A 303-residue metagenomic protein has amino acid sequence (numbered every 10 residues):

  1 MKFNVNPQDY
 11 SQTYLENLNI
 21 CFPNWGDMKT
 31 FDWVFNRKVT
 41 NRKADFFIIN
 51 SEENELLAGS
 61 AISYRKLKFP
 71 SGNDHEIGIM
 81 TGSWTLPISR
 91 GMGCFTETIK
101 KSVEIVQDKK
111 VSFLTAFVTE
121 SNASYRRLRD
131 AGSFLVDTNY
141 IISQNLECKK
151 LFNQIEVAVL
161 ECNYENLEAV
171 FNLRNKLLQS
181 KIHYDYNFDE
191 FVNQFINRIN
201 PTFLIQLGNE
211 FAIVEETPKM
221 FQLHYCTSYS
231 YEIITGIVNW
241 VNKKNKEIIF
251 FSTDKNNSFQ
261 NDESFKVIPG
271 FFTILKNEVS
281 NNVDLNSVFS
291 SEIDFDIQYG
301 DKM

Functional and structural regions predicted by a protein language model:
M1-E76: Non-cleavable N-terminal signal-anchor transmembrane helices
T13-A44, Q107-K109, D130-E232: Amide-forming acyltransferase catalytic core, primarily the GNAT-like/NAT-type and related acyltransferase folds
F31-R37, F95, F117, I293: Tryptophan-centric aromatic hotspots in well-structured domains and transmembrane helices
F47-I48, E55-R65, I79, W84 (+1 more regions): Conserved beta-strand in the GNAT
S51-N54, E104-S112, A123, F134 (+1 more regions): Secondary-structure boundary elements
A61-S71, H75-T98, S102: Long, hydrophobic/aromatic-enriched structural stretches that serve as scaffold segments
Y64, F117-E156, A212-M303: Active-site/acyl-donor-binding loops of N-acyltransferases
T85, R90-V106, A116, S230-N242: Conserved acetyl-CoA-binding loop-helix of GNAT-fold acetyltransferases
